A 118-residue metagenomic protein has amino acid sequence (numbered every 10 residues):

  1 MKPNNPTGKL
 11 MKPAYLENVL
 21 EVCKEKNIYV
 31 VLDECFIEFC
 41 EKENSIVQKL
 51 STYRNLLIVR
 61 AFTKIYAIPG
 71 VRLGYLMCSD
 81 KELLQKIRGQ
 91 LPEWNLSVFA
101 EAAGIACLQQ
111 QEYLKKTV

Functional and structural regions predicted by a protein language model:
P6-I65: Active-site pre-lysine segment of PLP-dependent enzymes
N55-V118: PLP-dependent aminotransferase class I/II
